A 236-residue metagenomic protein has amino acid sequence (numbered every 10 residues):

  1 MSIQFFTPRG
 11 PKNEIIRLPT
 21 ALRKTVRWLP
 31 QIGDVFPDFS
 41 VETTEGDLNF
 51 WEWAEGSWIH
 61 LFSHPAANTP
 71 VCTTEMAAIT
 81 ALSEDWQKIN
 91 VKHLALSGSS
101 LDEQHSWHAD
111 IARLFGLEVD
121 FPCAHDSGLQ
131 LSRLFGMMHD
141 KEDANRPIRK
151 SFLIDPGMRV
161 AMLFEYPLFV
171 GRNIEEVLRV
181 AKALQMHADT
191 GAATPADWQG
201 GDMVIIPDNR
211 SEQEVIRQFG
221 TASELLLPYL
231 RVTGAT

Functional and structural regions predicted by a protein language model:
S2-T236: Chalcogenol-based redox active-site neighborhoods
